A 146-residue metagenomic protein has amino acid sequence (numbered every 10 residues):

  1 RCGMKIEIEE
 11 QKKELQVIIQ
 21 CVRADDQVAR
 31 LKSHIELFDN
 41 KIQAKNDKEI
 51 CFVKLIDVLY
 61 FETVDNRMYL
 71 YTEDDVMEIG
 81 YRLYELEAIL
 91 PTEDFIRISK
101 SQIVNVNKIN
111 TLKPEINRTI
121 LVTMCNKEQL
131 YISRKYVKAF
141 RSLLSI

Functional and structural regions predicted by a protein language model:
R1-A29: N-terminal regulatory/sensing modules of transcriptional regulators
E7, I18-Q20, E78, T123 (+1 more regions): Generic structural detector for well-ordered beta-strands
E9-Q11, V22, E73, C125 (+1 more regions): Generic beta-structure capping elements
A24-Q27, R82, Y136: Alpha-helical structural motif
A29-C125, Q129: Conserved binding/recognition cores within well-folded domains
Y131-R134, K138: C-terminal structural segments of small proteins and small subunits
L144-I146: Generic C-terminal helix-cap and adjacent flexible tail
